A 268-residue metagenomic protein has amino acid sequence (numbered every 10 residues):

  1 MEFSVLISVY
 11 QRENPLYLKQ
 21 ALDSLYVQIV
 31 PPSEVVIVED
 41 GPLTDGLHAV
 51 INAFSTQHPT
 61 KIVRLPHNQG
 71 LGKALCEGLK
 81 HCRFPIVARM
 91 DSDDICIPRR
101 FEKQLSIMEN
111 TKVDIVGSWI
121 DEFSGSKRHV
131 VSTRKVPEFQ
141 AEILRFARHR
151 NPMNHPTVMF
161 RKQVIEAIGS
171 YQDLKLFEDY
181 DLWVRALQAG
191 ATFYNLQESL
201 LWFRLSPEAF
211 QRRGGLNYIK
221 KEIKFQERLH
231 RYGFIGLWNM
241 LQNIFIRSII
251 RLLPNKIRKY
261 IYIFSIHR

Functional and structural regions predicted by a protein language model:
R12-V27: Short, well-formed alpha-helical segments that are part of the catalytic scaffolds of diverse glycosyltransferases
E39-A49, H67, D91: A conserved acidic beta->alpha catalytic loop
L65-C82: Glycine-rich, basic loop-to-helix element that forms the pyrophosphate-binding segment of sugar-nucleotide handling
V87: Short aromatic/hydrophobic "clamp" motif used to bind/position activated sugar donors
R99-V130: Conserved donor NDP-sugar-binding/catalytic core segment of glycosyltransferases
W119, F193-L200: Catalytic beta-strand/loop signature of glycosyltransferases that borders the donor
K175-L182: Acidic donor-binding loop at a coil-to-helix junction in glycosyltransferase catalytic cores that engages
F203, Q211-I235: Catalytic core of nucleotide-sugar-dependent glycosyltransferases
